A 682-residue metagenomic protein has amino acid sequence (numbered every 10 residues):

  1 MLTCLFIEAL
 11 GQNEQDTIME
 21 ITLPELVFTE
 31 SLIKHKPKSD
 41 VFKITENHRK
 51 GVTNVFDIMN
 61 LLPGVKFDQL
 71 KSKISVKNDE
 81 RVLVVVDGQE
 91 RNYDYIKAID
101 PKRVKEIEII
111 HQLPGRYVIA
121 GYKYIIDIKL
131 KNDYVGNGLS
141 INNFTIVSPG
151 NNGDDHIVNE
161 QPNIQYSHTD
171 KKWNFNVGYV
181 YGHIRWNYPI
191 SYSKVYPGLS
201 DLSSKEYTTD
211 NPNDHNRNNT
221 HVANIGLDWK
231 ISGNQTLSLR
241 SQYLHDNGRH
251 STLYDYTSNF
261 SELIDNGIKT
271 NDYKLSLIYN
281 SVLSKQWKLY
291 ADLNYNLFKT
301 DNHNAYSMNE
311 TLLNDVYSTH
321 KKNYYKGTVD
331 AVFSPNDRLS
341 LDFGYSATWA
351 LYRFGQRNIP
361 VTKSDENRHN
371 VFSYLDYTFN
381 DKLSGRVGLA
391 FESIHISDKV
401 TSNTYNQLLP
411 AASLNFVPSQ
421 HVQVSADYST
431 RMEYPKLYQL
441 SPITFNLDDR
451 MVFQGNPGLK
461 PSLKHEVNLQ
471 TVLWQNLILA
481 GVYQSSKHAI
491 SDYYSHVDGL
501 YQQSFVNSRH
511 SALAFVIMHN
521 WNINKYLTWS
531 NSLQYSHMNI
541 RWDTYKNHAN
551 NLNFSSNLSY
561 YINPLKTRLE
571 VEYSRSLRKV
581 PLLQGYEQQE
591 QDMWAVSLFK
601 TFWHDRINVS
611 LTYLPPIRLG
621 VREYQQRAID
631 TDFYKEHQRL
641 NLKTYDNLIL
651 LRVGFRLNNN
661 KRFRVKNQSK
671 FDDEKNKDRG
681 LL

Functional and structural regions predicted by a protein language model:
Q12-H48, H111: Short, acidic, small-residue-rich periplasmic hinge/interaction motif at the N-terminus of Gram-negative outer-membrane
E25, V55-I58, S72-S75, D94-K97 (+3 more regions): N-terminal periplasmic accessory domains that precede and gate Gram-negative outer-membrane beta-barrel machines
F56-Q89, Y124: Extracytoplasmic beta-strand/coil segments of soluble accessory domains associated with Gram-negative outer-membrane
Q89-P114: Short acidic/polar hinge/loop motifs at secondary-structure boundaries that mediate gating or recognition
I119-I126, Y134-P189, N218-H221: Outer-membrane beta-barrel translocator/receptor signature
N143-P149, D170, Y181-R185, Y243-R249 (+12 more regions): Transmembrane beta-strands of outer-membrane beta-barrel pores
W173, T220-G248, I264-T401, V417-H421 (+3 more regions): Face-selective signature of the C-terminal outer-membrane beta-barrel domain
N403, V422, M432-G481, S485-K487 (+3 more regions): Outer-membrane beta-barrel signature, preferentially recognizing the C-terminal barrel domain of Gram-negative
